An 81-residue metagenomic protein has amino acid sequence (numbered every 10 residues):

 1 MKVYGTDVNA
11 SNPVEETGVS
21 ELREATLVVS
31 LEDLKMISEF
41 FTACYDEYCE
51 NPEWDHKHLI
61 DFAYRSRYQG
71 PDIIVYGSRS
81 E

Functional and structural regions predicted by a protein language model:
M1-E81: Positively charged, low-complexity terminal tracts and the immediately adjacent first secondary-structure elements
